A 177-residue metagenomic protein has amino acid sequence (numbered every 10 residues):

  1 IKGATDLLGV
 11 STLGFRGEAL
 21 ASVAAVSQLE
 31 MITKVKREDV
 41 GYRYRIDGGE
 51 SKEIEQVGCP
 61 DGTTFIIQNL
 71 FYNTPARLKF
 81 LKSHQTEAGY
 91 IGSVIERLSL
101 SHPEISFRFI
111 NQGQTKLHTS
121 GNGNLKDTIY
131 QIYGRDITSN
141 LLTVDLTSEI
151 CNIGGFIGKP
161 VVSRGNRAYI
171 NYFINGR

Functional and structural regions predicted by a protein language model:
I1-R177: N-terminal phosphate-binding caps/lids of nucleotide- and nucleic-acid-binding domains
